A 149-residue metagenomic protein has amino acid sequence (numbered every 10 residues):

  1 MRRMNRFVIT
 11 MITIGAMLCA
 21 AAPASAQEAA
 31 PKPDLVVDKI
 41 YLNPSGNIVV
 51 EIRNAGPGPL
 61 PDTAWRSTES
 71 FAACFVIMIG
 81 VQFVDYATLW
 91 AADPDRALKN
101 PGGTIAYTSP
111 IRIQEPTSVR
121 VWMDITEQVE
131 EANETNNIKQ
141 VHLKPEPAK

Functional and structural regions predicted by a protein language model:
R2-I12: Bacterial N-terminal signal peptides that target proteins for export
T10-A20: Bacterial N-terminal signal peptides
S25-K149: Extracellular/luminal regions of secreted and cell-surface proteins that mediate adhesion/ECM remodeling
